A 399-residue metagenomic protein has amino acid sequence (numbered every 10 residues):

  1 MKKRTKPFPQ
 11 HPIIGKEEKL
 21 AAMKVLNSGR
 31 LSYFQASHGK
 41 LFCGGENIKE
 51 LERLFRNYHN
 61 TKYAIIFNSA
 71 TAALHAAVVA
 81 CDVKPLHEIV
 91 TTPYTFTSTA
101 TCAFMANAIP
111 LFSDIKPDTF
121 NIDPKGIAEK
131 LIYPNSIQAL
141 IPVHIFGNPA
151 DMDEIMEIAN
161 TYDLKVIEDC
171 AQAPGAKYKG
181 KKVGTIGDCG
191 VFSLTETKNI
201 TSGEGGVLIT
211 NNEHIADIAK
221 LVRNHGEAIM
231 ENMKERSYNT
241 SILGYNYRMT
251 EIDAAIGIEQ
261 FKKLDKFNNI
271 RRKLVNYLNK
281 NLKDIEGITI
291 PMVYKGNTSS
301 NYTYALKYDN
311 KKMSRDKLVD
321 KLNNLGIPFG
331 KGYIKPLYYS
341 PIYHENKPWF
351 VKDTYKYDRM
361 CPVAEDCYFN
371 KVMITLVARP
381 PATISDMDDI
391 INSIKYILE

Functional and structural regions predicted by a protein language model:
M1-V79, K84, N160, Y368 (+1 more regions): Conserved PLP-binding active-site segment in aminotransferase class I/II-type PLP enzymes
A21-A22, F55, A73, I89 (+15 more regions): Generic structural signal for small/hydrophobic residues in well-ordered secondary structure, especially within
A36, C43, A173-K179, I186-T303 (+1 more regions): Active-site region of PLP-dependent enzymes
A72-P134, A139-I141, L322: Conserved PLP-anchoring active-site segment centered on the Schiff-base-forming lysine
D118-S202, V207-H214: Active-site phosphate-binding strand-loop segment of PLP-dependent enzymes
A219, R315-L325, I391-I394: Short amphipathic alpha-helices in soluble, non-transmembrane regions that often serve as interface/regulatory elements
G226-R236, Y277-L282, V319-M373: Conserved PLP cofactor-binding pocket of PLP-dependent enzymes
M292-K295, N301-K311, I334-E345, N370-I384: Conserved PLP-binding active-site segment of the aspartate aminotransferase-like
